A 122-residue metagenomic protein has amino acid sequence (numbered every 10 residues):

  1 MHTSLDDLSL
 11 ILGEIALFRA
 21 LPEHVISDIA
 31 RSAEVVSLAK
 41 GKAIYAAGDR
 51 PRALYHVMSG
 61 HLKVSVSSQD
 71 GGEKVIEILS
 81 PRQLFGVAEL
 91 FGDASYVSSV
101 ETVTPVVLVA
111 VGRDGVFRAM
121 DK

Functional and structural regions predicted by a protein language model:
M1-A39, E89-L90: Cyclic nucleotide-binding regulatory module and flanking cytosolic helices
F18, L54, I76, L108-V109: A residue-level structural signature of the nucleotidyltransferase/glycosyltransferase Rossmann-like core
A33, P51-R52: Short loop/turn microsegments at loop-to-beta-strand junctions
G41, R52-S65, P81-Q83: Glycine- and acidic-residue-biased ligand/ion/polar-headgroup-sensing regions
I44-D49: Short phosphate-coordinating micro-motif centered on Lys-Gly-acidic
S65-Q69, E101-V103: A generic structural motif
Q69-I76: Short alpha-helix-to-loop micro-motif enriched in aromatics/charged/Gly
E77-K122: Cyclic-nucleotide recognition modules
